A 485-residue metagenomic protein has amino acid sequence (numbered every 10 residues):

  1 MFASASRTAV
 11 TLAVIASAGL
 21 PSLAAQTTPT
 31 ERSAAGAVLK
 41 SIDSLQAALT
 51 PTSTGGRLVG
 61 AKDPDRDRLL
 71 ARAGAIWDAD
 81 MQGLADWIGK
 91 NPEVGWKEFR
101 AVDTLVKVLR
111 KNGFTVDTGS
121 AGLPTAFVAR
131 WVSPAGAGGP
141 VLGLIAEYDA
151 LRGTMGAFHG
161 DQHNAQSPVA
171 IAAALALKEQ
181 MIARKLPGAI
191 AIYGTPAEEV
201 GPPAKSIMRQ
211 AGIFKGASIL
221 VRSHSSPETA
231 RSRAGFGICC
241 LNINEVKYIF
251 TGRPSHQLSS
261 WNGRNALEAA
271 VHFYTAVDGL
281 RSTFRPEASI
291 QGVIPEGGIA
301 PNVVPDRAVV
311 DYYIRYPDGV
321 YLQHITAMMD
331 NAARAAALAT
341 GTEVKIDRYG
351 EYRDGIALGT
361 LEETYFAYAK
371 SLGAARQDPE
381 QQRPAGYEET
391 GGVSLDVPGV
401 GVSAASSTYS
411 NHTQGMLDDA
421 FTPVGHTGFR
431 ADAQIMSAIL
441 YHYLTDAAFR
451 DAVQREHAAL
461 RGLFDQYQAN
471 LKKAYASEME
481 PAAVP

Functional and structural regions predicted by a protein language model:
M1-L12: Bacterial N-terminal signal peptides that target proteins for export
A16-A24: C-terminal segment of classical bacterial N-terminal signal peptides
P29-G188: Acidic/His- and Gly-rich active-site-bordering loop/insert found across diverse amide/peptide-bond hydrolases
S53, E268-V271, T275-P485: Metal-dependent amide/peptide-bond hydrolase catalytic core, centered on the "pita-bread" metallohydrolase fold
A73, W77, M81, A85 (+12 more regions): Sec/Tat-exported extracytoplasmic proteins
L151-A165, I182-P305, H412: Histidine/acidic-residue-rich, glycine-tolerant segments that coordinate divalent metal ions
